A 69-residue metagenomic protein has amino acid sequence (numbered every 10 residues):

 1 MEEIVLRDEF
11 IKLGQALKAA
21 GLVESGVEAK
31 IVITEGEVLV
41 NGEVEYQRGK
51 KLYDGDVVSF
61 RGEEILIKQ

Functional and structural regions predicted by a protein language model:
M1-I11: A detector for short, charged/polar N-terminal pre-domain segments
E9-K51: A basic, amphipathic helix-loop patch mediating RNA/tRNA/ribosome contacts
V23-S25, V58-R61: Short, low-complexity, polar/charged sequence segments that are solvent-exposed and flexible
G62-I67: Short, charged beta-turn/beta-strand-edge "cap" motif at the junction between a beta-strand and an adjacent loop
